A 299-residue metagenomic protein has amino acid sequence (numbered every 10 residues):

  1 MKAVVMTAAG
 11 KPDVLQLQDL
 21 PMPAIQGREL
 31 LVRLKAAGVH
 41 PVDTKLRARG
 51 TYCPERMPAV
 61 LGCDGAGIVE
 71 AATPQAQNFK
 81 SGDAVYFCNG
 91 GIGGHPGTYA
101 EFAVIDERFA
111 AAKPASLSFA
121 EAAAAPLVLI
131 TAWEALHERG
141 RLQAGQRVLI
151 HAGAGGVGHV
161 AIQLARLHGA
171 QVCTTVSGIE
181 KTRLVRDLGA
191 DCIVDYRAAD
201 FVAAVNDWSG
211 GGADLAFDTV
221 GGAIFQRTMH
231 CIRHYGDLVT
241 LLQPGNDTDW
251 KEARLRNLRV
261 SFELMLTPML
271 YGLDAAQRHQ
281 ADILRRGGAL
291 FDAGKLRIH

Functional and structural regions predicted by a protein language model:
M22-G38, G50-G91: Glycine-rich beta-strand-centered segment in the early N-terminal region that forms part of a ligand/cofactor-binding
P74-Q75, T174-L184, A223-I224, P244-D247: Short glycine/proline-centered loop/turn elements that form peptide/ligand docking sites
D83-A84, F102, R147, L167 (+1 more regions): Residue-level marker of beta-strand positions
C88-A152: NAD(P)H dinucleotide-binding glycine-rich loop of Rossmann-like/cofactor-binding domains, especially the beta1-alpha1
A123-A198: Mid-domain Rossmann-like dinucleotide-binding core that forms the NAD(H)/NADP(H) cofactor-binding site
D200-G210: Short amphipathic alpha-helix with an adjacent loop that forms part of the alpha/beta core around
A223-L296: Glycine-rich phosphate-binding loop and adjacent beta-alpha segment of Rossmann(oid) nucleotide-cofactor-binding
